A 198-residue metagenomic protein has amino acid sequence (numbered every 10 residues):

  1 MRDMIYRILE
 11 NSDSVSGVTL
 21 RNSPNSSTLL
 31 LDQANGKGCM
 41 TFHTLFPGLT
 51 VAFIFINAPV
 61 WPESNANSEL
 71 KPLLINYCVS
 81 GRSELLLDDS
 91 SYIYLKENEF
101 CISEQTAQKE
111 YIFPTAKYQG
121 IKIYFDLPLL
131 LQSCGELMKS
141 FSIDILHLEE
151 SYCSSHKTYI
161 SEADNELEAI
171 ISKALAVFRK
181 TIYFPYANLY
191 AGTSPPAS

Functional and structural regions predicted by a protein language model:
M1-K71: N-terminal low-complexity or simple alpha-helical regulatory segments that function as activation/interaction modules
G17-R21, G81, K139-S142: Glycine-centered secondary-structure boundary/capping sites
S27-L30, P62-E63, V79, L87-D88 (+1 more regions): Intrinsically disordered, low-complexity segments enriched in polar/charged residues with Gly/Pro, especially when
F53-F55, L74-C78, Q119-D126: Short hydrophobic beta-strand segments that form the core of ligand-binding sensory/regulatory domains
A58-V60, G81, L127-L129: Beta-strand elements of well-folded, non-transmembrane domains
E69-D89: Glycine- and acidic-residue-biased ligand/ion/polar-headgroup-sensing regions
L86, S91-S198: Alpha-helical bundle regulatory/interaction domains
